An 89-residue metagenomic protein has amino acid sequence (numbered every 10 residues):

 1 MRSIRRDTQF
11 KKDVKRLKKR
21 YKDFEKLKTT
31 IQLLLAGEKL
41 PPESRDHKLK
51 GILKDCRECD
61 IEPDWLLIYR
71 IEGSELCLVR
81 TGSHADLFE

Functional and structural regions predicted by a protein language model:
M1-P63, I71-C77, A85-E89: Basic, Lys/Arg-enriched alpha-helical interface segments
